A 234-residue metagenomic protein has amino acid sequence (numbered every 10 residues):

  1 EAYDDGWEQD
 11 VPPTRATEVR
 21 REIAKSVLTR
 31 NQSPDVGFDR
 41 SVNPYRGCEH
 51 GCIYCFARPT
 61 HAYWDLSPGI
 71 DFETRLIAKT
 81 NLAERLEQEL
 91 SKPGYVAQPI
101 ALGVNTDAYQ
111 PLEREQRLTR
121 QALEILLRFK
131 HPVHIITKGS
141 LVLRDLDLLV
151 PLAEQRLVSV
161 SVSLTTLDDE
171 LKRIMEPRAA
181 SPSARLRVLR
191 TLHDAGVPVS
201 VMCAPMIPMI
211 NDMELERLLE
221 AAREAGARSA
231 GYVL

Functional and structural regions predicted by a protein language model:
E1-I23, T29-R30, M213-L234: Auxiliary Fe-S-binding modules of radical SAM enzymes
D10-R46, I53-S161, T165-R173, P182-R187 (+1 more regions): Conserved Radical SAM active-site core
L152-E154, R178-A179, L218-E220: Short, hinge-like loop/turn segments at secondary-structure boundaries
E170-R178, A204-M206: Surface-exposed cleft-lining segments at the edges of enzyme active sites
S183-L234: Conserved C-terminal portion of the radical SAM core fold that forms the substrate/S-adenosylmethionine-binding
